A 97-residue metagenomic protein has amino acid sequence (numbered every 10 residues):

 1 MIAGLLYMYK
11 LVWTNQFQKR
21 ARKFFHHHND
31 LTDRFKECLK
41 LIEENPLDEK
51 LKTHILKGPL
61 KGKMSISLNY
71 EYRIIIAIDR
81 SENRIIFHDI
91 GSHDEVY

Functional and structural regions predicted by a protein language model:
M1-K10, K19-T32, S67-Y97: Enriched for short, Lys/Arg-rich terminal
Q16: Extracytoplasmic copper-binding redox domains, predominantly the cupredoxin/blue-copper superfamily
R20, E37-C38: A ubiquitous structural signal for well-ordered alpha-helices
E37, G58-L60, I76-R80: Short alpha-helical linear motifs
C38-L41, H93: Conserved short hydrophobic interaction patches
L41-I66: A short, surface-exposed loop/turn module that caps and links secondary-structure elements
